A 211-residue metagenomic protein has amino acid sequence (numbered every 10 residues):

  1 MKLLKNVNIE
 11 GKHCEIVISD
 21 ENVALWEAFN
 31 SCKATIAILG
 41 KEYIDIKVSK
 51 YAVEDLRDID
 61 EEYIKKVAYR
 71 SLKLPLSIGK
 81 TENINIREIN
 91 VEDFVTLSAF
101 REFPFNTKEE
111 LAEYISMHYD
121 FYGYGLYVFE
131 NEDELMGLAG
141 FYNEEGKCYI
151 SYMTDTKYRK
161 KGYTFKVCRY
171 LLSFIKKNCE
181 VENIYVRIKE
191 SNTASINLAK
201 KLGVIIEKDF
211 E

Functional and structural regions predicted by a protein language model:
K2-K5, Y51-K157, Y170-N183, R187-S191 (+1 more regions): GNAT-family acyltransferases
K5-C14: Small, basic N-terminal interaction modules of short regulatory proteins
E10, D45-I46, F121, N178: Alpha-helix termination/capping residues and helix-transition junctions
H13-C14, K33, G125, E182: Short coil/turn segments at beta-strand junctions that form active-site/ligand-binding loops
E15-S49: Acidic, Mg2+-coordinating phosphoryl-transfer loop and its flanking beta/alpha structural elements, shared across
V23-A24, E92, T193-A194: Short alpha-helical
S31-T35, K200-F210: Conserved acetyl-CoA-binding loop of GNAT-fold acetyltransferases
K160-I175, T193-K201: Conserved acetyl-CoA-binding loop-helix of GNAT-fold acetyltransferases
